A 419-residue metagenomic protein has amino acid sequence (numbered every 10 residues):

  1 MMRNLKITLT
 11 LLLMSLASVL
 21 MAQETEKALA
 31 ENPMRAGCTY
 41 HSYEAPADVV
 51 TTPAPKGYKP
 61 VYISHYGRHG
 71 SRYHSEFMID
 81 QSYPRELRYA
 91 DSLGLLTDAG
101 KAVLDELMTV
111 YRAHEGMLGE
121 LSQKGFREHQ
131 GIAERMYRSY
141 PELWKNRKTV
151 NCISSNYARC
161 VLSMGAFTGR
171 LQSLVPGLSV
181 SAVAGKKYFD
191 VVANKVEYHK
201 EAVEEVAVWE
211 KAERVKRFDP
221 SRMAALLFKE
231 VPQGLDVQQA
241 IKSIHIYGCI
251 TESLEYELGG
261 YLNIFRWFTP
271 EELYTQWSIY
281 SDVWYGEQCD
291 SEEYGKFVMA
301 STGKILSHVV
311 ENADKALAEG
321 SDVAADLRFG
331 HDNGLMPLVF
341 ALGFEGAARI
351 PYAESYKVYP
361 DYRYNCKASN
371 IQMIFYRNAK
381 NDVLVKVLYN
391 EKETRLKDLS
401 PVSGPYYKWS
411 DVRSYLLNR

Functional and structural regions predicted by a protein language model:
M1-T25: Bacterial Sec-dependent N-terminal signal peptides
Q23-F126, Q130-T149, S155-D326, G330-R419: Signature for phosphate-centric chemistry
